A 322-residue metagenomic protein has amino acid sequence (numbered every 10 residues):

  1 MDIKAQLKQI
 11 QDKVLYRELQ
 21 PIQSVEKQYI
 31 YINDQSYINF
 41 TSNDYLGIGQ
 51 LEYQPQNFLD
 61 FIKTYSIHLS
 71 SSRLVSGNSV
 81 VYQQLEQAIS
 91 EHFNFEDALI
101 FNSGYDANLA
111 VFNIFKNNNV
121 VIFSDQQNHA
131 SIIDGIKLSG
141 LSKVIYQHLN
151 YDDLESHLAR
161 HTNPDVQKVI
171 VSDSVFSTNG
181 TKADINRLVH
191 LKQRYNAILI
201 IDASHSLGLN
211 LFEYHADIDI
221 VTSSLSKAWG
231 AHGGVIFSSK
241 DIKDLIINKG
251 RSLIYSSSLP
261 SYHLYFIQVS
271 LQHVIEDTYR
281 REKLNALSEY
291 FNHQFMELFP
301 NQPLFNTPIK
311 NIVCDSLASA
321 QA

Functional and structural regions predicted by a protein language model:
D2-A5, Q9-I67, A197, Y214: N-terminal "arm"/small-domain region of PLP-dependent enzymes with the aminotransferase-like
Q56-S103: Conserved N-terminal alpha-helix of the aminotransferase class I/II PLP-enzyme fold
S103, F123-G140: Substrate-binding/gating loop at the entrance of the active-site cleft, primarily in PLP-dependent aminotransferase-like
V111-A130, Y151, E155: Conserved PLP-anchoring active-site segment centered on the Schiff-base-forming lysine
V144, H148-I201: Active-site phosphate-binding strand-loop segment of PLP-dependent enzymes
Y214-L245: Active-site PLP attachment segment
S258-D277, K283, L287-M296: Structural motif of enzymes handling amino- and sulfur-group chemistry
K283-E289, E297-A322: Conserved PLP-binding catalytic core of the aspartate aminotransferase-like
